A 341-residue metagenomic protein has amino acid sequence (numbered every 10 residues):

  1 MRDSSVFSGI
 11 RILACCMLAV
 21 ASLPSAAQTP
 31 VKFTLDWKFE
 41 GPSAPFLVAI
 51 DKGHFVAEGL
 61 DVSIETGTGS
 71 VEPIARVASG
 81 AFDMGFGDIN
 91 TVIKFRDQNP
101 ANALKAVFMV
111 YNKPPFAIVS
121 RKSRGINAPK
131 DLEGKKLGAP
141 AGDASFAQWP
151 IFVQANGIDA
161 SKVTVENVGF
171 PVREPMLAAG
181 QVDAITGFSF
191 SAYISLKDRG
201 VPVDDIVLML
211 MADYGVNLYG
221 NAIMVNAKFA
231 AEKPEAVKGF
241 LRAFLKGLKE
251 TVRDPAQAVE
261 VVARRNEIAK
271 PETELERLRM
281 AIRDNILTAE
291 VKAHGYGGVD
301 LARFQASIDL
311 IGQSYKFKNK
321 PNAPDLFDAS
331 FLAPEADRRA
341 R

Functional and structural regions predicted by a protein language model:
M1-L13: Bacterial N-terminal signal peptides that target proteins for export
A21-P24: N-terminal signal peptide c-region/cleavage motif recognized by signal peptidases
T29-A179, D183-F190, M209-M211, V216-N217: Short, glycine-/small- and polar/acidic-enriched structural segments that line small-molecule recognition paths
V110-S120, P202-F229, L241, M280-I286 (+3 more regions): Periplasmic-binding protein-like
A160-T164, V203-V207, I268-M280, F317-D325: Short, surface-exposed acidic
A231-S314: Secondary-structure end/capping motifs
F304-R341: Conserved C-terminal helix/tail region of periplasmic/extracytoplasmic solute-binding proteins
